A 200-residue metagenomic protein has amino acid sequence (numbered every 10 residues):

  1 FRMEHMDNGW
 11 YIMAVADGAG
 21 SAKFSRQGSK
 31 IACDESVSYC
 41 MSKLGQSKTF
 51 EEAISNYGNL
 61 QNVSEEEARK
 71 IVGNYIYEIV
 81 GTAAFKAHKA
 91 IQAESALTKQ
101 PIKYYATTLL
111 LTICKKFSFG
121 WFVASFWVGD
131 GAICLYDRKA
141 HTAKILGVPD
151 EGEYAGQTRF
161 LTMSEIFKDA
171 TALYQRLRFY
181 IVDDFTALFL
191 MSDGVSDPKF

Functional and structural regions predicted by a protein language model:
F1-F200: PP2C/PPM-type serine/threonine phosphatase catalytic domain
